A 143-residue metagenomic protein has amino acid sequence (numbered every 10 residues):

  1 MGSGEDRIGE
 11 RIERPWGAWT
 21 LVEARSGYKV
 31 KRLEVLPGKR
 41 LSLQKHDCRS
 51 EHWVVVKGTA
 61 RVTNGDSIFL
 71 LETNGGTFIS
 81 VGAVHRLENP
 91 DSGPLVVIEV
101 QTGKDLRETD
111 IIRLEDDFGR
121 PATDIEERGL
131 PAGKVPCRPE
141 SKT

Functional and structural regions predicted by a protein language model:
G2-R14, R86, P90-T143: Double-stranded beta-helix
R7-S50: A short glycine-rich, His/Asp/Glu-containing loop-to-beta-strand
K39, C48-R49, S67, A83-V84 (+1 more regions): A generic "binding-loop/recognition-motif" signal
L41, S67-F69, D110: Short beta-strand segments
S42-L43, V62-N64, L87, E99: Short hydrophobic/aromatic-rich beta-strand segments that constitute the beta-sheet cores of beta-sandwich/beta-barrel
C48-R61, G65-D66: Glycine- and acidic-residue-biased ligand/ion/polar-headgroup-sensing regions
G65-V84: Short acidic-glycine-tyrosine-enriched beta hairpin
